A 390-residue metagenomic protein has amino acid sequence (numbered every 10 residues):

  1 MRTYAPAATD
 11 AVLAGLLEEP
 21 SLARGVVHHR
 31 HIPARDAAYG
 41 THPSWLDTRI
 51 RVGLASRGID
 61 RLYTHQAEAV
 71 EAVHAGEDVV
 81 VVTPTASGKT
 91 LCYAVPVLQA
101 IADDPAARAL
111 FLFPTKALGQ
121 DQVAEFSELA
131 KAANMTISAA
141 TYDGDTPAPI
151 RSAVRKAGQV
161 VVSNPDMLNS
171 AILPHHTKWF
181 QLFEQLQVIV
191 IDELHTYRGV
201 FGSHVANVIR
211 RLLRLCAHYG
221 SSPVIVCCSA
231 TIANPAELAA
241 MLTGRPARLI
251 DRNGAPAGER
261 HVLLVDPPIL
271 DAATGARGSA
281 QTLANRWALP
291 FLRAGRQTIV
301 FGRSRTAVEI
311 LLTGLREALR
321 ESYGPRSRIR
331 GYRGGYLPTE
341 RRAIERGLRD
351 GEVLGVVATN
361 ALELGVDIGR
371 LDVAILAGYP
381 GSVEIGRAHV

Functional and structural regions predicted by a protein language model:
M1-A11: Accessory nucleic-acid engagement/destabilization modules that flank
D10, A14-R57, R61-T64, E68-N169 (+1 more regions): Helicase motor core with emphasis on the C-terminal RecA-like subdomain
